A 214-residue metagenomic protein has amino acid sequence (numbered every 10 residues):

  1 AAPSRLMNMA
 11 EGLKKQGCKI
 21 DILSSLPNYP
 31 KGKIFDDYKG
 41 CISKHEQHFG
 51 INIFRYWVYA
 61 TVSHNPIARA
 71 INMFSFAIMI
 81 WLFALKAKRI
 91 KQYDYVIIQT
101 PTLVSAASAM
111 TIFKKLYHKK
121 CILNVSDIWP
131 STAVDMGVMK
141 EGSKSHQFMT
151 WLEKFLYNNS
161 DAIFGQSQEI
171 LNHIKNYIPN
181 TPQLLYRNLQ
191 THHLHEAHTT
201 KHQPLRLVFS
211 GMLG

Functional and structural regions predicted by a protein language model:
A1-F49, Q168: N-terminal subdomain of nucleotide-sugar transferases
D37-S63, R89: Conserved nucleotide-sugar phosphate-binding/catalytic loop shared by glycosyltransferases and other
V58-A68, K91, L116-K154: Acceptor-binding helix/loop patch of EC 2.4 sugar-transfer enzymes, predominantly nucleotide-sugar-dependent
R69-L85, Y95-T132: An aromatic- and histidine-rich active-site surface loop
L85, V104-Y117, S143-I163: Membrane-proximal helix-turn-helix segments that form the acceptor-binding/catalytic region of lipid-linked
D94-Y95, A162, R206: Structural motif
E169, Y186-L189: Carbohydrate-associated surface elements
T199-G214: Conserved donor-binding/catalytic core segment of Leloir-type glycosyltransferases
